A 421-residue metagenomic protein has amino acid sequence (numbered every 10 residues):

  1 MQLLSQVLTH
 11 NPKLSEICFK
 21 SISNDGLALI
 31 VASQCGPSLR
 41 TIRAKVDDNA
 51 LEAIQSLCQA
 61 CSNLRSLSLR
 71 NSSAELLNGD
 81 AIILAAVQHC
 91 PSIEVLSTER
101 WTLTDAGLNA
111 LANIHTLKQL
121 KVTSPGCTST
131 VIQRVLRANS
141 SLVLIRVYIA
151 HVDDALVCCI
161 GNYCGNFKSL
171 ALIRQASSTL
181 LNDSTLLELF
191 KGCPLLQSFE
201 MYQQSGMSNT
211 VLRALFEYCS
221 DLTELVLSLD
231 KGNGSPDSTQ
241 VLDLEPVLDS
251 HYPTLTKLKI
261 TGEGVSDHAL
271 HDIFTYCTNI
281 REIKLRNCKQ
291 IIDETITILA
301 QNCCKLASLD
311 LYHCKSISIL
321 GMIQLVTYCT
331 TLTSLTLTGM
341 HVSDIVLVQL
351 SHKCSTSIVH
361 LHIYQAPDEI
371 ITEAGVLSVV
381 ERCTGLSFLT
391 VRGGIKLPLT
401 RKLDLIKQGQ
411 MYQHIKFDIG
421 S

Functional and structural regions predicted by a protein language model:
M1-S421: The conserved beta-strand core of Leucine-Rich Repeat
